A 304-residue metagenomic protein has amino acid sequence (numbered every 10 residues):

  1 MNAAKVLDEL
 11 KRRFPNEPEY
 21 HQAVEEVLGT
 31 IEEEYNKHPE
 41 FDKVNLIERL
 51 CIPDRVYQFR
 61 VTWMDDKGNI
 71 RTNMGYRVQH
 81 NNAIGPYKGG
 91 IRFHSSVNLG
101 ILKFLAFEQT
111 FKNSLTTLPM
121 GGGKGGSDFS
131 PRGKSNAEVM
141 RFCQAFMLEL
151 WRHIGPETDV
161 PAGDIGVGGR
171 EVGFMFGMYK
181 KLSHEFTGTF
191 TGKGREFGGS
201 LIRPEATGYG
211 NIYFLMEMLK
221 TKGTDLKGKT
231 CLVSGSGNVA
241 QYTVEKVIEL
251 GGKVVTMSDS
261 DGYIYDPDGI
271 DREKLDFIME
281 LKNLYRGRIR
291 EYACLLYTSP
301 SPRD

Functional and structural regions predicted by a protein language model:
M1, P15-Q22, E26, F41 (+13 more regions): Conserved active-site and cofactor/substrate-binding residues in soluble primary-metabolism enzymes
E40-N69: Structured beta-strand/loop patches that form or line metal/cofactor-binding pockets in enzymes
H80-G90, N98-G123, L182-T189: ATP-dependent carboxylate/acyl-activation modules
P86-Y87, T189-G199, Y285-A293: Gly-rich Lys/Arg/Thr-decorated short loops/hinges at beta-loop-alpha junctions or inter-strand turns that position
S114-L226: Glycine/serine-rich phosphate-binding loop and adjoining beta1-alpha1 elements at the start of nucleotide-handling
E205, Y209-L296: Glycine-rich phosphate/diphosphate-binding loop of Rossmann-like nucleotide-binding domains
Y297-D304: Conserved small/polar residues in nucleotide/adenosyl-binding loops
